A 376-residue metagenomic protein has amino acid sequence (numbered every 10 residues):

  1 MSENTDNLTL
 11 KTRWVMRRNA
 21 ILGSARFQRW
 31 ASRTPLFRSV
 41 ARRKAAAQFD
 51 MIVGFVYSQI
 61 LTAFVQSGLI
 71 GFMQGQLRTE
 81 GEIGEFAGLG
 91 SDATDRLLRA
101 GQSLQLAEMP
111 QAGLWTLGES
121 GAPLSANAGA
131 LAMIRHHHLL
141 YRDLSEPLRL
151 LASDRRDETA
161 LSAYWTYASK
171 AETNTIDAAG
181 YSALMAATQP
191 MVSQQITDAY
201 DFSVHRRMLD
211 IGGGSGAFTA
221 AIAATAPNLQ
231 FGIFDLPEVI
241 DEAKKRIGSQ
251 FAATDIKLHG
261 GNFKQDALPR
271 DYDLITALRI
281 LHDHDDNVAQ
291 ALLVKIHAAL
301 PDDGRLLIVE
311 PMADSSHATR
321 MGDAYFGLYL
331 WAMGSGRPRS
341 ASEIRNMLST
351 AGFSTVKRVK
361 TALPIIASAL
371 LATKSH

Functional and structural regions predicted by a protein language model:
M1-R26: Eukaryotic partner-binding/assembly regions in large regulatory complexes
F27-L77, G81-F86, S91-R206: Conserved Class I S-adenosyl-L-methionine-dependent methyltransferase catalytic core
M109, L117, I308, T355-R358: Short beta-strand "wing" residues that participate in macromolecule-binding interfaces
L114-T116, D314, A362-L363: Conserved beta-strand edge residues that scaffold enzyme active sites
G129-H317, I365-S368: Conserved adenosyl
V309-A351, V356-K357: C-terminal alpha-helical "lid/dimerization" subdomain adjacent to the S-adenosyl-L-methionine
G352-H376: Core SAM-dependent methyltransferase catalytic element
